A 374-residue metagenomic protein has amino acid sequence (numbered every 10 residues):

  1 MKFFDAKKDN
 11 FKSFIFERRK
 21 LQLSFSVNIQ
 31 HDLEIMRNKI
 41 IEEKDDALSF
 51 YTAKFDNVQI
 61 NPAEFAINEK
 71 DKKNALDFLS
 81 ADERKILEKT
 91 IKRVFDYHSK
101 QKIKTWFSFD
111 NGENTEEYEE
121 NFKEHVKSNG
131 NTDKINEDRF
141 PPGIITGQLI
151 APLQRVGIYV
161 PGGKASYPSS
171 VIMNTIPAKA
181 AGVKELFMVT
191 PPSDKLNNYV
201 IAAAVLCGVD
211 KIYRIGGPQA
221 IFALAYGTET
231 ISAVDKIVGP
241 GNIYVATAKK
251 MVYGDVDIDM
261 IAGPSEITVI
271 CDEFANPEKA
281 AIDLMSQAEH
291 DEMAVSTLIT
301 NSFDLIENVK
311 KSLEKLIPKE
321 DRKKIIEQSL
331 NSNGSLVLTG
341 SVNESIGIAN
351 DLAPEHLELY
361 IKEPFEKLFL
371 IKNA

Functional and structural regions predicted by a protein language model:
M1-Q154: N-terminal Rossmann-like NAD(P)+-binding subdomain of aldehyde/semialdehyde dehydrogenases
K2-K7, K211-G216, L336-S341: Short acidic-hydrophobic, aromatic-tinged amphipathic segments that line or gate anion-handling sites
F65-S80, I261-I267, H290-I306, K311-L338: Flexible, acidic loop-helix segments that line cofactor/substrate-binding pockets
E113, F122, V126-G130, N136-A202: Conserved small-residue-rich beta-alpha loop and adjacent elements that most often cradle the phosphate/pyrophosphate
T132, G208-V295: Conserved NAD(P)+-binding/catalytic subdomain of aldehyde/semialdehyde dehydrogenases
M173-K184, V205-C207, A225-I231, K249-M251 (+1 more regions): Alpha-helix C-terminal capping segments
D351-A374: C-terminal core of ALDH-fold dehydrogenases
